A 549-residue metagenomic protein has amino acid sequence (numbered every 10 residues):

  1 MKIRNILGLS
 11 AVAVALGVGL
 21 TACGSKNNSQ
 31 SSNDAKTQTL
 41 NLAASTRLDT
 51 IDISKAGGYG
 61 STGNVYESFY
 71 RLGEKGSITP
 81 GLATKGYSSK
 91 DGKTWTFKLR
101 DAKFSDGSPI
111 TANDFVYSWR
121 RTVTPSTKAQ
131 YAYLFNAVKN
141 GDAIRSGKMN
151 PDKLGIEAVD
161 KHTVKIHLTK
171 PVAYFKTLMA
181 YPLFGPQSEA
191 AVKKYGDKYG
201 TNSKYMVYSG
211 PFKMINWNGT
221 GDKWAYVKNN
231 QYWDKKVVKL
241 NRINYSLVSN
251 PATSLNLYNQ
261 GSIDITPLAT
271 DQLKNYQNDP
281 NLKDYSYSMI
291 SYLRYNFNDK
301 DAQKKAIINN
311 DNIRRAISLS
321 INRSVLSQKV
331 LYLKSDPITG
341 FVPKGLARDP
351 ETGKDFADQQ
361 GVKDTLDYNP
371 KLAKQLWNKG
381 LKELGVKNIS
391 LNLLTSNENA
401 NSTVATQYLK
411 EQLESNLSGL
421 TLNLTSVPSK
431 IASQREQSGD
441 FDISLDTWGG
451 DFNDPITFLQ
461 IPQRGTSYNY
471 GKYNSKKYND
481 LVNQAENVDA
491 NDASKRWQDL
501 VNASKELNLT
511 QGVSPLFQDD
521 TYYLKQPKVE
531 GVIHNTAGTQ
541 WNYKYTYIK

Functional and structural regions predicted by a protein language model:
A43-K90, T127: N-terminal lobe/hinge region of extracytoplasmic solute-binding protein
A44-G60, L82-T84, F175-G185, K304-I307 (+1 more regions): A structural "hinge/loop" feature
A132-A190: Surface-exposed binding/hinge segments that line and control ligand-binding clefts or catalytic entry sites
V172-V237, R242: Gly/Pro-rich hinge or "lid" segments in bacterial periplasmic/extracellular proteins
G219-G221, P370-G450, T521: Ligand/substrate-recognition segments at binding pockets and active sites
N230-Y276: Ligand-site clamp/hinge motif
S335-K379, A400-S402: Structural transition elements
G419-A432, L459-Q526, K549: Extracytoplasmic/peripheral linker and loop segments enriched in polar/acidic and small residues with frequent Thr/Pro
